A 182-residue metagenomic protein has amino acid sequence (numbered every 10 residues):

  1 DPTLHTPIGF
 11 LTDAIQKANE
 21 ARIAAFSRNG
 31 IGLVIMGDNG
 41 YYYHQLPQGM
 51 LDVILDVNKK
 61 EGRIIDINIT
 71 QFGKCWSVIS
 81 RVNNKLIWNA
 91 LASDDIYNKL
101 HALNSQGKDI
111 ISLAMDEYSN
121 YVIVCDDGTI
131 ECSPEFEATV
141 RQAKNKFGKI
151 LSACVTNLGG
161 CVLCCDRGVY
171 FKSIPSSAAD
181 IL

Functional and structural regions predicted by a protein language model:
D1, A25-N39, D66, Q71-N84 (+3 more regions): Short beta-strand motif characteristic of blades in beta-propeller domains
D1-N19, Y41-R63, K85-K108, T129-K149 (+1 more regions): Trp- and S/T/G-rich repeat-edge/linker motifs of beta-rich repeat architectures
N19-A24, G62-Q71, L100-H101, K108-Y118 (+1 more regions): Repeated scaffold domains used in trafficking and secretory/extracellular systems, primarily beta-propellers
